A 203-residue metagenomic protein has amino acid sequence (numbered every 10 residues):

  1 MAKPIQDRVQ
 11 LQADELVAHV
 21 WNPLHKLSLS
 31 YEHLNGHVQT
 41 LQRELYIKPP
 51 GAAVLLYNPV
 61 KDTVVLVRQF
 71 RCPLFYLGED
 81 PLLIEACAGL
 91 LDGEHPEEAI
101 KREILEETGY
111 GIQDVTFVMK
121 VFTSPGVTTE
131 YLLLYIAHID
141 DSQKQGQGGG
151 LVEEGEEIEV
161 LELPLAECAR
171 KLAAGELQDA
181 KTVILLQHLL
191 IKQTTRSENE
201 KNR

Functional and structural regions predicted by a protein language model:
A2-A13, R68, D80-I84, F117 (+2 more regions): Nudix hydrolase/Nudix homology domain
L16-V20, G36, F75-L77, F122-L133: Acidic pyrophosphate-coordinating catalytic loop
V17-K61, F75: Acidic, metal-coordinating catalytic segment for phosphate/diphosphate chemistry, firing primarily on the Nudix
L24-K26, L66, L134-I136, V160-E162: Conserved hydrophobic/aromatic beta-strand scaffold that supports enzyme active sites
L29-H33, S124-G146: Active-site-adjacent beta-strand/loop module that shapes the phosphate/pyrophosphate-binding cleft
R43-Y46, L55, T63-R102, K144 (+2 more regions): Conserved Nudix-box catalytic region and its N-terminal flanking loop in Nudix hydrolases and closely related
G93-E98, E107, G111-Q113: Beta-rich strand-turn-strand
G111, T116, F122-T123: Acidic/glycine-rich phosphate/pyrophosphate-binding loops and surrounding catalytic core that coordinate Mg2+
